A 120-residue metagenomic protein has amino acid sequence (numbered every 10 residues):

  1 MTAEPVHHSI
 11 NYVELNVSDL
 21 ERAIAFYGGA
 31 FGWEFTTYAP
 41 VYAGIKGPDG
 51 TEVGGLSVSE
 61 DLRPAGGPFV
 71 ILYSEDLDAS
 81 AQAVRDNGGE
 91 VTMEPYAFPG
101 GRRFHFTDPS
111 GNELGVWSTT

Functional and structural regions predicted by a protein language model:
M1-I24, G50-T51, P68-V70, T120: N-terminal beta-strand motif that seeds the catalytic metal site of vicinal oxygen chelate
M1-V6, L15, A81, N87-T120: Vicinal oxygen chelate
S9, A39, G100: Exposed loop/turn and edge beta-strand positions of beta-sandwich/beta-sheet ligand-binding modules
I10-S18, D61-R85, R102-T107: Vicinal oxygen chelate
S18, A30, F98: Residue-level signal for short amphipathic helical patches enriched in basic/charged and nearby hydrophobic residues
A23-G28, V84, G111: Conserved active-site tyrosine of GNAT-family acetyltransferases
G32-Y38, E90-P95: Short secondary-structure junctions
W33-G67, E113-S118: Conserved short beta-strand elements that form part of the metal-binding/catalytic scaffold of enzyme active sites
